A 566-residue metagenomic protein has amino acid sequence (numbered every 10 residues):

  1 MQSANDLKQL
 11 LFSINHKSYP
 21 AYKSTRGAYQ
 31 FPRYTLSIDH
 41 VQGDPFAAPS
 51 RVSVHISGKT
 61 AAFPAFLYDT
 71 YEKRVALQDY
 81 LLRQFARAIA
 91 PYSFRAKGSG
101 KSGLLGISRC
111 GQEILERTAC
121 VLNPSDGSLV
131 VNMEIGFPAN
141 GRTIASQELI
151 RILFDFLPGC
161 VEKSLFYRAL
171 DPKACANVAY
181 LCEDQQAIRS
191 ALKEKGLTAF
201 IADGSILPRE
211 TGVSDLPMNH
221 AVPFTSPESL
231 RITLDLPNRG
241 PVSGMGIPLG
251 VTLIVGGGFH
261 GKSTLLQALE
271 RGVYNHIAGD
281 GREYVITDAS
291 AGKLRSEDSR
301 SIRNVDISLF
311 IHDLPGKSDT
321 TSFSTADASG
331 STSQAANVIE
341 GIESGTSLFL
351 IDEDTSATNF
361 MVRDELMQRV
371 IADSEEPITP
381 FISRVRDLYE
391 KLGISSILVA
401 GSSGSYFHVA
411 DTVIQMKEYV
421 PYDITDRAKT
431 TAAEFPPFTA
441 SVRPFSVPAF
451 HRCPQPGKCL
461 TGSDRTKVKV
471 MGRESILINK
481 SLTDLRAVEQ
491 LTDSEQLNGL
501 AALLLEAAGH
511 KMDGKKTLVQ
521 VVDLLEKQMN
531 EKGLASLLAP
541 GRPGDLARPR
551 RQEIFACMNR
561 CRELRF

Functional and structural regions predicted by a protein language model:
M1-A187, A191-G196, L207, M558 (+1 more regions): N-terminal accessory targeting/assembly segments
A145, L314-S331, R363-I378: Flexible beta-alpha connector loops of hexameric P-loop NTPases
K193-A199, D203, F259, L266-E297 (+1 more regions): Carboxylate/His-rich catalytic cores and anion/metal-binding grooves
P208-S243, A278, I286-I302, I307-S318: N-terminal pre-Walker A segment at the start of P-loop NTPase domains
V242-Y274: Glycine-rich phosphate-binding P-loop
S329-G330, Q334-G341: Conserved alpha-helical scaffold flanking the Walker A/P-loop in AAA+ ATPase domains
G341-V385, Y389-E390, V399-K429: Conserved P-loop NTPase nucleotide-binding/switch module
E390-G393, V399-F566: Conserved NTP phosphate-binding and transfer environment spanning the P-loop NTPase/kinase superfamily
